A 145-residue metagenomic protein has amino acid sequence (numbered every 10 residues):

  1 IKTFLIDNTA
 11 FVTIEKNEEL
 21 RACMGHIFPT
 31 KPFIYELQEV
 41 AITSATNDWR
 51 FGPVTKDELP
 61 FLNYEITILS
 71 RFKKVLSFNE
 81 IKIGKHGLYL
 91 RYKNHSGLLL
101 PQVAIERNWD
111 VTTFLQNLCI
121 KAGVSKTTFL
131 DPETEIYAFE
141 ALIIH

Functional and structural regions predicted by a protein language model:
I1-H145: Basic nucleic-acid-binding interfaces
